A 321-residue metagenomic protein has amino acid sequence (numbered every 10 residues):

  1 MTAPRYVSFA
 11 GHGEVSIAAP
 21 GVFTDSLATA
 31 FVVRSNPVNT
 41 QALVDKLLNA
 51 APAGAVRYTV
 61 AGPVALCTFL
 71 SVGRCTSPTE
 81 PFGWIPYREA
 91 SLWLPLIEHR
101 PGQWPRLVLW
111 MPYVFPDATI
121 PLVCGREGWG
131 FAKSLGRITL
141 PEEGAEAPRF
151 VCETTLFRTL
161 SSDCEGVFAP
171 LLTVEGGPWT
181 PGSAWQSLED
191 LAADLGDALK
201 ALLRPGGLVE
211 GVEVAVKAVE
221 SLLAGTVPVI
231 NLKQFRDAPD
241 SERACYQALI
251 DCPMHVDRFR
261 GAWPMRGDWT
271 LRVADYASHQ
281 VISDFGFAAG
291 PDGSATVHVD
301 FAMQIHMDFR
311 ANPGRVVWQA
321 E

Functional and structural regions predicted by a protein language model:
R5-H12, L122-E321: Interaction-surface and assembly-scaffold signal
Y6, Y58, W84-Y87, Y113 (+2 more regions): Sequence-level detector for tyrosine residue identity
S8-V72: N-terminal ordered "arm"
S16-A19, R74-W84, I120-R126: Catalytic micro-motifs at enzyme active sites that drive phosphoryl/nucleotidyl and oxygen chemistry
N36, A118-T119, H279: Alpha-helix initiation/capping motif
Y58-M111: Long, hydrophobic/aromatic-enriched structural stretches that serve as scaffold segments
S91, P95-R137: C-terminal basic regulatory modules in eukaryotic proteins
